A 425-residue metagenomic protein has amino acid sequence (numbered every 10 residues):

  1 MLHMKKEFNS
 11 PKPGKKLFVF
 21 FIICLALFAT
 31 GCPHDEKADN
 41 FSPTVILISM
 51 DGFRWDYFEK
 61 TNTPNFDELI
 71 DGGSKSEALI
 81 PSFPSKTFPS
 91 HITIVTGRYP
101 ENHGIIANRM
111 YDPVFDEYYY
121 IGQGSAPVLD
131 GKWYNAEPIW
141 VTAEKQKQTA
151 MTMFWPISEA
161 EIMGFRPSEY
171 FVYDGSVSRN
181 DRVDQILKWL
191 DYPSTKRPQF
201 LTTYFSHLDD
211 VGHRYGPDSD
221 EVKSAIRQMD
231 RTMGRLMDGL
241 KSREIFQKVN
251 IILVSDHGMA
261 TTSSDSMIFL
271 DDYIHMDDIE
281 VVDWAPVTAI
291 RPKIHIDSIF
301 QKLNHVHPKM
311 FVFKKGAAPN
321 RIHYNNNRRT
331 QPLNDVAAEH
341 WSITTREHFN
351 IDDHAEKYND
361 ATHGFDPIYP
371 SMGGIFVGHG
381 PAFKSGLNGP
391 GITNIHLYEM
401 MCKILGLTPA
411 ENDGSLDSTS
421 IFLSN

Functional and structural regions predicted by a protein language model:
F28-G31: C-terminal motif of bacterial Sec signal peptides marking the signal peptidase cleavage site
H34-S74: Active-site-proximal N-terminal segment of extracellular/periplasmic enzymes that hydrolyze or transfer
L47, N65, Q228-F269: Metal-dependent active-site segment of extracytoplasmic phospho-/sulfohydrolases and closely related
F58-H103: Short, structured active-site-proximal loop/turn typified by the sulfatase FGly-forming signature C/S-X-P-X-R
R98-G216: His/Asp/Glu-rich, glycine-adjacent segments that coordinate divalent cations and/or stabilize oxyanion chemistry on
R179-D191, L208-V249, M401: A long, amphipathic alpha-helix that forms part of the scaffold/cap immediately adjacent to metal-dependent active
D283-K403: Active-site neighborhoods of enzymes that stabilize oxyanions during catalysis
